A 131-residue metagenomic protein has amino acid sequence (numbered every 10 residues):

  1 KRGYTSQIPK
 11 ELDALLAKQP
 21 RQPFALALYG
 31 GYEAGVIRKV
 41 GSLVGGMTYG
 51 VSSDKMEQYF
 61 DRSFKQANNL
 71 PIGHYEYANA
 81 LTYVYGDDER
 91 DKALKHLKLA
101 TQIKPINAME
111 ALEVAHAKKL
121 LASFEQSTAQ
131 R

Functional and structural regions predicted by a protein language model:
K1-R21, Y29-Q66, T82-K95, T101 (+1 more regions): Short coil/linker segments at helix-helix boundaries
Y29, Y77-L81, V114-H116, L121: Structural register within alpha-helical repeat arrays
G35, Y83, L120-S123, S127: Register position in tetratricopeptide repeats
K98-T101, K118, E125: Class I S-adenosyl-L-methionine
A129-R131: Short, solvent-exposed mixed-charge patches
